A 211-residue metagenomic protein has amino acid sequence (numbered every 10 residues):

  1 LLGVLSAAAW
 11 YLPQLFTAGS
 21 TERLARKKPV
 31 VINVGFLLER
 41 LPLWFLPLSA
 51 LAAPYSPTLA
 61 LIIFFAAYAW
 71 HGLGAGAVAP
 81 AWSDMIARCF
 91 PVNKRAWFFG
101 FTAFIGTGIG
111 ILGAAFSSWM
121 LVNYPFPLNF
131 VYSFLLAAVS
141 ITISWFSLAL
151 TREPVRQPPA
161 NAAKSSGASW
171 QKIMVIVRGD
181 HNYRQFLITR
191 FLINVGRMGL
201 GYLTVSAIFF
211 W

Functional and structural regions predicted by a protein language model:
L1-E22, V31-E39, I63-E153, Q185 (+1 more regions): Substrate-agnostic recognition of the 12-TM MFS/MFS-like secondary transporter fold
R26, Y55-L59, N93-W97, P127-L128 (+3 more regions): Juxtamembrane/transmembrane-helix boundary motifs in multi-pass membrane proteins
F45-A67: Helix-loop junctions at membrane interfaces in 12-TM secondary transporters
A50-P57, V92, L148-P158: Perimembrane helix-loop junctions in membrane proteins
V155-T189: Juxtamembrane intracellular "pre-TM" segments in multi-pass secondary transporters
L203-W211: Membrane-interface helix caps of multi-pass secondary transporters
